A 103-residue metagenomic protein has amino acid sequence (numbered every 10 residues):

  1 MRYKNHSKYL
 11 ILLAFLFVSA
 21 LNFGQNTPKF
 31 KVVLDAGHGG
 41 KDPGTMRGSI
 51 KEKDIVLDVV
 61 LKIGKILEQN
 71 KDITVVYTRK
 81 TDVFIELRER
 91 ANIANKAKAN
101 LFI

Functional and structural regions predicted by a protein language model:
M1-F102: Catalytic-site microenvironment of enzymes that process N-acetyl-hexosamine-containing cell-wall polysaccharides
